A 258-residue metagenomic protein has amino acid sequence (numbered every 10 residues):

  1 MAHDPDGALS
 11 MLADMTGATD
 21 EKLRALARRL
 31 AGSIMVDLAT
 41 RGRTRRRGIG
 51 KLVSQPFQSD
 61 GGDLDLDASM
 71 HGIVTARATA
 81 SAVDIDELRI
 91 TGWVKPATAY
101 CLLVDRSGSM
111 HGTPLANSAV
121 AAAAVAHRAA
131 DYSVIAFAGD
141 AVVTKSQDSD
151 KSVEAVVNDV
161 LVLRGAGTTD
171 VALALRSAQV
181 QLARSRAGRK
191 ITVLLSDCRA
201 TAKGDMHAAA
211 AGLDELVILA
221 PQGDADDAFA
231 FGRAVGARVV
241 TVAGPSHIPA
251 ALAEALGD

Functional and structural regions predicted by a protein language model:
M1-A97, S152, A255: Acidic/polar low-complexity segments with low predicted structural confidence
S54, R106-M110, L163-G167: A short glycine/serine-rich beta->alpha loop
M70, K95-K151, L173-L175, R189-L195: Von Willebrand factor
V83-D86, P114-S118, V156: Hydrophobic alpha-helical segments that drive targeting, anchoring, or assembly
H127-A129, R184, A211-L213: Arginine/glycine-rich "motif VI" loop of SF2 helicases in the C-terminal RecA-like domain
V142-D148, V153-I191, R199-A202, L219-A230: Von Willebrand factor
D150-V153, A234-G236, G257-D258: Short, hinge-like loop/turn segments at secondary-structure boundaries
C198-A243, A250-A253: VWA/integrin I-like adhesion module and closely mimicked acidic/polar interface patches used
